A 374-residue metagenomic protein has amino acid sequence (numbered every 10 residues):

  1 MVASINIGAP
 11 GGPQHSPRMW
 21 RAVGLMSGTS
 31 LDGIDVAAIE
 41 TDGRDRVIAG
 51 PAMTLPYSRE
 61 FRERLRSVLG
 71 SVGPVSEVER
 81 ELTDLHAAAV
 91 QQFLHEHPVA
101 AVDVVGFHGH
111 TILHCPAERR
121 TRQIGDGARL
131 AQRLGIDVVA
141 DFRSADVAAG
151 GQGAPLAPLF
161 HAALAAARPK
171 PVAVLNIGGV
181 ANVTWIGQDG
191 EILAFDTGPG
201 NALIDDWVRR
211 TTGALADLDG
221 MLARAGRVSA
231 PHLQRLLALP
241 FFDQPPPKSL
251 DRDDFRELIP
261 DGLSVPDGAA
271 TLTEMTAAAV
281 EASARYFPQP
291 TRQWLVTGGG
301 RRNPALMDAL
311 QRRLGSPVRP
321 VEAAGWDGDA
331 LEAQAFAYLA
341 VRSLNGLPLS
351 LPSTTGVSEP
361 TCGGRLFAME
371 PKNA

Functional and structural regions predicted by a protein language model:
I7-L55: N-terminal phosphate-binding or glycine-rich loops at protein starts, especially the Walker A/P-loop of NTPases
W20-M26, V102-G106, V172-N176, A194: Short glycine-aspartate micro-motif
S27, L31, E274, E322-P371: Glycine-rich phosphate-binding/hydrolytic loop that grips phosphoryl groups
I34-I39, P51-S67, V139-L164, A173-D243: Glycine-rich phosphate-binding loop plus the immediately following alpha-helix
L69-G127: Short beta-strand-loop/turn "lid" adjacent to the catalytic site in phosphate-handling enzymes
V99-G109, Q289-G300: Short glycine-rich phosphate-binding loop at a beta-alpha junction
V104-R168: Active-site neighborhood for divalent-cation/phosphate handling
A214-T291, P304-Q311, G315: A contiguous, well-structured pocket-lining segment that forms one wall/lid of small-molecule binding clefts in soluble
